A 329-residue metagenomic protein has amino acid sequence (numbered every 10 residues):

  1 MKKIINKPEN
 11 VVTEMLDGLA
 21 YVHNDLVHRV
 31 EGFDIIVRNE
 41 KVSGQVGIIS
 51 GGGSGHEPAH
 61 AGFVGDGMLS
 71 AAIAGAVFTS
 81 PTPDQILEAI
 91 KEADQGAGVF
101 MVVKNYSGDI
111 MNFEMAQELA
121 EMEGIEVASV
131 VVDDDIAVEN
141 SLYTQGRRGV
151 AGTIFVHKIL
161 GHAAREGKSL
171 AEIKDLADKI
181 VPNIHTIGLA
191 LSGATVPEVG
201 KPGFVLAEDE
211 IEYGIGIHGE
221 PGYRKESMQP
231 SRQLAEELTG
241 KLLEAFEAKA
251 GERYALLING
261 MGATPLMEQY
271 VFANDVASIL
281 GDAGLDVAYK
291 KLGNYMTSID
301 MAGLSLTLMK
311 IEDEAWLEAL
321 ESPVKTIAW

Functional and structural regions predicted by a protein language model:
M1-I48, D313-W329: N-terminal amphipathic/basic leader segments beginning at the initiator methionine
K2, V46-G53, L69-A72, G98-S107 (+4 more regions): Short glycine-rich or small-residue beta-strand-to-loop segments that form or flank ligand, phosphate, metal/Fe-S
H56, G65, L69-Q95, L243: Glycine-rich oxoanion-binding loops at beta->alpha junctions
A72-V77, E121-Y143, D282-V287: Short, acidic/small-residue loops that bind anionic groups at enzyme active sites
I110-G124, Y143, E268-N274: Short Gly/Thr/Asp-enriched flexible loops that form oxyanion-binding sites at enzyme active sites
V132-E172, L176-N183: Short alpha-helices
E166-V271: Mixed-charge interfacial surface used for oligomerization/domain docking and macromolecular partner engagement
K241-W329: C-terminal non-catalytic interaction/assembly regions of soluble proteins
